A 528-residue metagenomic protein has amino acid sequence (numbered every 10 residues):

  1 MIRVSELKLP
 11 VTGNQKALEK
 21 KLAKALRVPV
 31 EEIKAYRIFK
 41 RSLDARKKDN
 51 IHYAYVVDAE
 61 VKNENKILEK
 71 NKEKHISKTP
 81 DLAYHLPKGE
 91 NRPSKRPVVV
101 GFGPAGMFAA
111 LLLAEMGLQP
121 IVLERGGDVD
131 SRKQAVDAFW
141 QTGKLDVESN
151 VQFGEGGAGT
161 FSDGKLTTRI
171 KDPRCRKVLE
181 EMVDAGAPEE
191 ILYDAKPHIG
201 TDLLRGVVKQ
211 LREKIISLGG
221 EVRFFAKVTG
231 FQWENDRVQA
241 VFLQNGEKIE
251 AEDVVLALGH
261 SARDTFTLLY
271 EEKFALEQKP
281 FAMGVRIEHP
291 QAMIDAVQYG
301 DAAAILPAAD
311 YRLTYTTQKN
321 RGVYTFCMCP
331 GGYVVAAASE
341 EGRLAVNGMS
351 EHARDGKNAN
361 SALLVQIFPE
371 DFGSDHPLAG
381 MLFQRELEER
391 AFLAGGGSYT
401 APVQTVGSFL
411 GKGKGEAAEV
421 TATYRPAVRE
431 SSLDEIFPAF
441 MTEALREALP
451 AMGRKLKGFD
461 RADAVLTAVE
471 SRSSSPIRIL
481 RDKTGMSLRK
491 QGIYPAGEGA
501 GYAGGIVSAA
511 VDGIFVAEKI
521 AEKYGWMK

Functional and structural regions predicted by a protein language model:
M1-Y53, V57-F161, K165-K528: Residues forming the flavin
